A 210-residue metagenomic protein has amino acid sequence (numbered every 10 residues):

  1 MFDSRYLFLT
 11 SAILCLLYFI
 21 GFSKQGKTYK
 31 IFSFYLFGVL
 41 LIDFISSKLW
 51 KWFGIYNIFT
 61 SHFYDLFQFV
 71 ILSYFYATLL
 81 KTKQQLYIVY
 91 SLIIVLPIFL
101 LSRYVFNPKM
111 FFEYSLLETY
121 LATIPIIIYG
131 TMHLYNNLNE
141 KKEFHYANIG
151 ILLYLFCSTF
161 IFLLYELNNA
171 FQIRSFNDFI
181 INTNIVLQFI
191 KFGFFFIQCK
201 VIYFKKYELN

Functional and structural regions predicted by a protein language model:
M1-N210: Terminal, non-globular segments
